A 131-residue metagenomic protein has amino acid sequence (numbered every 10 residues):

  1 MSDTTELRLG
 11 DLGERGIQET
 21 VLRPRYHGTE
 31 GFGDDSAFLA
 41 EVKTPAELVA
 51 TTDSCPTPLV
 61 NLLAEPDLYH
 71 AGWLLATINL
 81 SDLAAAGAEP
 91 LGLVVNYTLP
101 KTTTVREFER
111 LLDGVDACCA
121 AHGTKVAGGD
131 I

Functional and structural regions predicted by a protein language model:
M1-D67, V95, R110, G114-G123: Extreme N-terminal cap/leader segments of soluble proteins
L68-I131: A glycine-rich phosphate/pyrophosphate-binding beta-strand-loop-alpha-helix module
